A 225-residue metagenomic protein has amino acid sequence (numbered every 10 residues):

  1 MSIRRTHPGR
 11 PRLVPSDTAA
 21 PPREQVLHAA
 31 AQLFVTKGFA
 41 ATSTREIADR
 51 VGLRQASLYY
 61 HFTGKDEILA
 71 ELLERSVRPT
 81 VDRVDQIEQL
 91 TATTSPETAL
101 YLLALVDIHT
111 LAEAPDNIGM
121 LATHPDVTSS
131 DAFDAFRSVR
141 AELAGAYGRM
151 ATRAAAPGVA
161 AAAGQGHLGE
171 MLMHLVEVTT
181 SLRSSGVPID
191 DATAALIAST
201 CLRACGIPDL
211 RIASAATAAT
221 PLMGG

Functional and structural regions predicted by a protein language model:
M1-H7, A141-A156, S181-G225: C-terminal peripheral helix-coil segments that are non-catalytic and often amphipathic
P8-L13: Arg/Lys-rich, glycine/proline-spaced intrinsically disordered segments in nuclear chromatin/transcription regulators
Q25, A29, L33-E71: Helix-turn-helix
E71, D85-E113, N117: Hydrophobic alpha-helical connector segments
E74-V81: Short, basic, alpha-helical segments at the C-terminal edge of helix-turn-helix-like DNA-binding modules
V81-V84, L121, S130-P157, A163-M173 (+2 more regions): Amphipathic alpha-helical packing segments from all-alpha helical-bundle domains
I118-T123, L210-S214: Short, hydrophobic secondary-structure boundary micro-motifs
